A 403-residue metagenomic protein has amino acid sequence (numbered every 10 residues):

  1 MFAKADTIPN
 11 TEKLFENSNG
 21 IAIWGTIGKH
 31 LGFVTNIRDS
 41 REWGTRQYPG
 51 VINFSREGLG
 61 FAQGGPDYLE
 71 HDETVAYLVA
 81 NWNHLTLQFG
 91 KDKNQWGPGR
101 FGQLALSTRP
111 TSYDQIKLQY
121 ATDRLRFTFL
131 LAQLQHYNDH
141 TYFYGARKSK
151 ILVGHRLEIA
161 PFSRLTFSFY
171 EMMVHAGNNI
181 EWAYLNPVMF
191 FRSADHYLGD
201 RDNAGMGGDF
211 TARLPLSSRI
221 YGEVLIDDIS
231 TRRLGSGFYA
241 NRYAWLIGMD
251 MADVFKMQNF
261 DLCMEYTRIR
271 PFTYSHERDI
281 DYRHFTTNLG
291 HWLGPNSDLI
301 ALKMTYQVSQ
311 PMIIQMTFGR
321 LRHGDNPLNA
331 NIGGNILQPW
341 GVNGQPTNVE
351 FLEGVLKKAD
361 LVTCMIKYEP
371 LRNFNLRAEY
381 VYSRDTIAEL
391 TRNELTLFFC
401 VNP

Functional and structural regions predicted by a protein language model:
M1-T166, G177, L234-Y243, D250-R268 (+2 more regions): Outer-membrane beta-barrel channel domains
H71, P161-M173, N178-P403: Exposed, low-structure sequence patches enriched in small/polar residues
